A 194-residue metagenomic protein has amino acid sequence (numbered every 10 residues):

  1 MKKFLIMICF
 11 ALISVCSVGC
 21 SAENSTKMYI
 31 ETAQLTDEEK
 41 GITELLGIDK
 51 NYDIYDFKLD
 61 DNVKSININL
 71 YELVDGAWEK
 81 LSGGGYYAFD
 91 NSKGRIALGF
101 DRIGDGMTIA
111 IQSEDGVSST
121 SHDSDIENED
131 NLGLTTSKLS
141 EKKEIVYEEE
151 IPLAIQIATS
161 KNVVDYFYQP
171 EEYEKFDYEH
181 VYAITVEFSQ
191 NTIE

Functional and structural regions predicted by a protein language model:
M1-L12: Positively charged n-region of N-terminal signal peptides that target proteins for export
K3, I54-F57, A183: N-terminal, helix-rich and Lys/Arg-enriched segments in bacterial and organellar proteins
I6, G41-T43, P170-E172: Residue-level detector of functional hotspots within protein domains
A11-S14, Y55: Intrinsic disorder/low-complexity segments
V15-G19: C-terminal motif of bacterial Sec signal peptides marking the signal peptidase cleavage site
S21-N91: N-terminal export/targeting and maturation segments
L81-E194: Extracytoplasmic electrostatic interaction patches
